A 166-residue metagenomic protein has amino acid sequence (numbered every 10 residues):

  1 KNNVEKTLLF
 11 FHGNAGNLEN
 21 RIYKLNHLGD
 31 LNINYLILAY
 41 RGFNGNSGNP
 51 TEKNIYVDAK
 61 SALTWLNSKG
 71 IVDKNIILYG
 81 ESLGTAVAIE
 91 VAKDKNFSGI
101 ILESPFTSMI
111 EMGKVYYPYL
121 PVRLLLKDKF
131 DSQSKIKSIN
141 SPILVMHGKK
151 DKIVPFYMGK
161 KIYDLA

Functional and structural regions predicted by a protein language model:
K1-W65, K69, K74, E81 (+1 more regions): Membrane-embedded segments
L9, L36, I101, L144-M146: Conserved hydrophobic packing residues within short motifs/helices of P-loop NTPase cores of ABC-family ATPases
F11, A59, I100, I136 (+1 more regions): Residue-level signature of catalytic and energy-coupling elements of molecular machines, predominantly ATP/GTP-dependent
A15-N17, G42-G45, G84-T85, F106-M109 (+1 more regions): Solvent-exposed loop/turn segments at secondary-structure junctions within structured extracellular/periplasmic domains
K24, S132, S141, P155-D164: Short alpha-helix in the alpha/beta-hydrolase fold that links the catalytic acid
W65-K69, D73-Y117: Primarily recognizes the serine-hydrolase "nucleophile elbow" in alpha/beta-hydrolase and SGNH/GDSL folds
S98, P105-S141: Mobile cap/lid helix-loop segments that gate and shape the active-site cleft of serine hydrolases
S138-N140, V145-D151: Short beta-strand/loop motif that positions the catalytic acidic residue of the alpha/beta-hydrolase fold
